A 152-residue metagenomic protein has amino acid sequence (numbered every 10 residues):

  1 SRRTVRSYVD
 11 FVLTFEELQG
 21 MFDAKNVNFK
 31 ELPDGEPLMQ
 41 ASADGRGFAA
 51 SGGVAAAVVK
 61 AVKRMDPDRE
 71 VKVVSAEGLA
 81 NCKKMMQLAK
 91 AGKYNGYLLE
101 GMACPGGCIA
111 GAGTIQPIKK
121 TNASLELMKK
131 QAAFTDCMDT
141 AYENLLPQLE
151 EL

Functional and structural regions predicted by a protein language model:
S1-L152: Iron-sulfur-associated redox domains of electron-transfer enzymes in respiratory and anaerobic energy metabolism
